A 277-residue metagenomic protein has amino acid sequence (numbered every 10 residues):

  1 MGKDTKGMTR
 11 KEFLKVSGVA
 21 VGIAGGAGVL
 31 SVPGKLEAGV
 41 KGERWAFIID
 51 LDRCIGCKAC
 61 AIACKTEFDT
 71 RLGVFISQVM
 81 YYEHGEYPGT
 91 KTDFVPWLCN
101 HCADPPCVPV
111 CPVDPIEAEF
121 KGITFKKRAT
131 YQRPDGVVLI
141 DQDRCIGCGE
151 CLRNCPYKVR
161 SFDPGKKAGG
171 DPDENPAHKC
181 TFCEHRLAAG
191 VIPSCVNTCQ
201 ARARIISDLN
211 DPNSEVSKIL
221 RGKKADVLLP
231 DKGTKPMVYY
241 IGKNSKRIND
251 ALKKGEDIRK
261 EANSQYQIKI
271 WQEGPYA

Functional and structural regions predicted by a protein language model:
G2-V21: N-terminal secretory signal peptides and thylakoid transit peptides that target proteins across membranes
K6-G7, G28-C60, D231-K235, Y239-Y240 (+2 more regions): C-terminal segment of N-terminal export signals and the immediately downstream linker at the start of the mature
K15-F47, R53-T66, R71-A103: A structural preference for long, well-packed, hydrophobic secondary-structure segments
G28-E37, A59-Y81, D104-D171, A188-E215 (+1 more regions): Iron-sulfur cluster-binding cysteine motifs and their immediate structural context in ferredoxin-like electron-transfer
V40-A46, G89-F94, R133-V137, P164 (+1 more regions): Short Cys/His-rich Zn2+-coordinating modules
E86-C102, L152-V159, A177-P193, G222-N244: Short Fe-S-cluster ligation motifs
G89, G169-E174: Gly/Ser-enriched beta-turn/beta-hairpin loop segments
S194-A277: Long, compositionally biased charged/polar accessory segments in the mid-to-C-terminal portions of proteins
